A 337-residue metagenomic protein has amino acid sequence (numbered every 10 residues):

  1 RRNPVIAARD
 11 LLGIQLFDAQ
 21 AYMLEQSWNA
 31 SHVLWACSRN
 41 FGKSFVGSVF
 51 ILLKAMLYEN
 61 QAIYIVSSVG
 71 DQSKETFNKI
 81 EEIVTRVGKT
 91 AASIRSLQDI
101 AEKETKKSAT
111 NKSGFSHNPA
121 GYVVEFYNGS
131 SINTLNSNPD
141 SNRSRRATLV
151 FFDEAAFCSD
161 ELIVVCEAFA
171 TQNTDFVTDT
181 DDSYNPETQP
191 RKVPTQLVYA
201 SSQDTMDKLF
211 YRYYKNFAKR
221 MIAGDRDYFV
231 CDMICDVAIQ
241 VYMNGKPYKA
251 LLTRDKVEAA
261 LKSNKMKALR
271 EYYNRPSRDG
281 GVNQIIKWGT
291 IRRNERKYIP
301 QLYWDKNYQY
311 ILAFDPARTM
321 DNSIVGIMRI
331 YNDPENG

Functional and structural regions predicted by a protein language model:
R1-H32, W304, Y308: Pre-P-loop entry segment of helicase/translocase ATPase cores
A30-F50: Walker A/P-loop
Q61-E82: Conserved Walker A/P-loop ATP-binding site and its immediately adjacent core in helicase/helicase-like ATPase domains
K79-T148: Inter-Walker segment of RecA-like/P-loop motor cores
I100, F157-K256, N264: ASCE P-loop NTPase helicase motor core
F126-Y127, M233, D321, G326-G337: Nucleic-acid-processing active sites and adjacent nucleic-acid-binding tracks, predominantly divalent metal-dependent
S141, C235-F314: ATPase catalytic-site recognition across NTP-hydrolyzing enzymes
D153-E154: Walker B catalytic acidic pair
